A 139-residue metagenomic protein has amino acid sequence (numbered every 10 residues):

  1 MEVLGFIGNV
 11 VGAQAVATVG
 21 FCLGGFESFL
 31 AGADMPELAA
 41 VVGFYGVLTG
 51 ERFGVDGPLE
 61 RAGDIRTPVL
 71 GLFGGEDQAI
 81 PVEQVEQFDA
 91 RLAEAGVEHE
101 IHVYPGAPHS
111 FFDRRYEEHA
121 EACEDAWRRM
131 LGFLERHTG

Functional and structural regions predicted by a protein language model:
M1-G139: N-terminal cap/leader regions of alpha/beta-hydrolase-fold enzymes, predominantly small-molecule hydrolases
